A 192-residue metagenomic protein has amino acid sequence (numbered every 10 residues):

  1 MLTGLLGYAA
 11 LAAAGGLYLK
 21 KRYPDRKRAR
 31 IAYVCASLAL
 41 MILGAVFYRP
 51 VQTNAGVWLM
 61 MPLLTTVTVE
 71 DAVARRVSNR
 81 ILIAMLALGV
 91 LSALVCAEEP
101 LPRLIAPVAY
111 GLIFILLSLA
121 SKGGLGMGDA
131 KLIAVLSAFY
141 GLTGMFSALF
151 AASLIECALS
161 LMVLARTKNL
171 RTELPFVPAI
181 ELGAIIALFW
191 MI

Functional and structural regions predicted by a protein language model:
M1-I192: A membrane-topology feature that recognizes alpha-helical transmembrane segments and their immediate juxtamembrane
